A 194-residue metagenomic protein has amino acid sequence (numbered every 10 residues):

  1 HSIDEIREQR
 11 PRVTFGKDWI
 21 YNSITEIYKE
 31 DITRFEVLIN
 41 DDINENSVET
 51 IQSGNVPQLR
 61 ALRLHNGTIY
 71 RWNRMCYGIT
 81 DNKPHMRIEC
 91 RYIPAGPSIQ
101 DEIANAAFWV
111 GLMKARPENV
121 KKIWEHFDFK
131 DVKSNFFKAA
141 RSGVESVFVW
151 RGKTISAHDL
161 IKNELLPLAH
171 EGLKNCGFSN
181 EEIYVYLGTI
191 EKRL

Functional and structural regions predicted by a protein language model:
H1-R87, R91-P94, V120-F127: Loop-rich catalytic cores of soluble enzymes, especially ATP-dependent carboxylate-amine ligases and other
S2-F15, R63-N66, R91, R141-L165 (+1 more regions): Short, Lys/Arg-enriched charge-dense amphipathic segments
L64-G67, H85, Q100-G111, L160-E164 (+2 more regions): Generic recognition of stable, solvent-exposed alpha-helical segments in well-folded globular domains
G67-M75, F136, Y184-R193: Generic preference for hydrophobic/aromatic residues in regular secondary structure cores
I79, P97, R116-I123, C176-N180 (+1 more regions): Short secondary-structure junctions and interdomain/linker hinges
P84-S142, V147-G152: C-terminal catalytic subdomain
A157-L194: C-terminal regions of mature proteins
